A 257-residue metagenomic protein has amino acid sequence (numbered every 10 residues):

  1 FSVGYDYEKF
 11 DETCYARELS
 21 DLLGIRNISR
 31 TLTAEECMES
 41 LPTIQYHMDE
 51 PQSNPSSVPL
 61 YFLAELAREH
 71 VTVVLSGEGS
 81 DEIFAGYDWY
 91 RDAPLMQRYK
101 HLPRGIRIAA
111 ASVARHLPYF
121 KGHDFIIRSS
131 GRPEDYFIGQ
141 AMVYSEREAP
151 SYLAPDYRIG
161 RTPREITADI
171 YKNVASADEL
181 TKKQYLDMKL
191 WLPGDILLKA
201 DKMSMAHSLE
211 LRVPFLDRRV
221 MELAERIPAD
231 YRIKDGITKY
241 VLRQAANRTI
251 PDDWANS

Functional and structural regions predicted by a protein language model:
F1-E165, E179, K202-T249: ATP-dependent adenylate-handling active sites, centered on carboxylate activation for C-N bond formation
K172-S176, L180: Acidic, Mg2+-coordinating catalytic module of metal-dependent nucleases/exonucleases that use a two-metal-ion mechanism
K189: Basic, amphipathic alpha-helical recognition segments used for DNA target recognition
L192: Globin-like tetrapyrrole-binding proteins
I250-S257: PAPS-dependent sulfotransferase catalytic core
